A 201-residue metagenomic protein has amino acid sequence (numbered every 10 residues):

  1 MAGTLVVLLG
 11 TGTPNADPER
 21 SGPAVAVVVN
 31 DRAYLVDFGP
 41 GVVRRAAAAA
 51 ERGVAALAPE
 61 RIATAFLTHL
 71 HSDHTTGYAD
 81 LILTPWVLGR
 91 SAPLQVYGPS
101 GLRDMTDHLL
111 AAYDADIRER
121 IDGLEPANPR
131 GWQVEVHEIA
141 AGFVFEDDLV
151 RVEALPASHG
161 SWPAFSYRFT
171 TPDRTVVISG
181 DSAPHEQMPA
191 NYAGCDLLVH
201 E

Functional and structural regions predicted by a protein language model:
M1-V177: Binuclear metal-dependent hydrolase catalytic cores
D173-T175, A183-E201: Cap/insert and terminal regions of metallo-dependent hydrolase folds
